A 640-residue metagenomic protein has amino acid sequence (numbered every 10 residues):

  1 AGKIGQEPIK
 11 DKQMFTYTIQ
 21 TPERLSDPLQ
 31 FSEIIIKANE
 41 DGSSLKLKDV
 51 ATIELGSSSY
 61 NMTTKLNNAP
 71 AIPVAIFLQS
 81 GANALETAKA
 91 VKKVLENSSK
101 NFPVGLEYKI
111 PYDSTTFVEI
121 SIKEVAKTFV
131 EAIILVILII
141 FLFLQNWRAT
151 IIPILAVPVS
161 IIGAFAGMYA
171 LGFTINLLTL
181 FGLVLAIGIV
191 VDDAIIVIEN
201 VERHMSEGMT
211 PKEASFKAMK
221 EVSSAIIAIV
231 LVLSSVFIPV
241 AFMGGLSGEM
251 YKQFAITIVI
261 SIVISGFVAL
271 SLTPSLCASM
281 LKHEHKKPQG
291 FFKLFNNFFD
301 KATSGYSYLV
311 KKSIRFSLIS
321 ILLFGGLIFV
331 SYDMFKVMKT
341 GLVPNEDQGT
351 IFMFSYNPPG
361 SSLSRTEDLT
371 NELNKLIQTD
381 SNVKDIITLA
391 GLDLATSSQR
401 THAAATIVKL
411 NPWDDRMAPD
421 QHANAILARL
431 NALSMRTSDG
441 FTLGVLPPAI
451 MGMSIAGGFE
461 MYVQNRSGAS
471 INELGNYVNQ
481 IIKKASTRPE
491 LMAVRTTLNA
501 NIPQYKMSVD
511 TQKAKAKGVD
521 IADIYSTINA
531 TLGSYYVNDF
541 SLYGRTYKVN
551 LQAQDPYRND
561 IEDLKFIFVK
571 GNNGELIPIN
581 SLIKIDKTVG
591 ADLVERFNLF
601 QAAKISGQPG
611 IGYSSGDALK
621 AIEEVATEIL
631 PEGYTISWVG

Functional and structural regions predicted by a protein language model:
A1-Q6, P22-S59, A82, E86-Y108 (+6 more regions): Surface-exposed amphipathic alpha-helical segments in non-transmembrane regions that serve as interaction surfaces
P8-D11, I134: Glycine-rich nucleotide/cofactor/substrate-binding loop typically near the N-terminus or early in the first domain
K10, M14-T18: Alpha-helical transmembrane helix bundles of large polytopic membrane transport and channel proteins
Y17, S43-L45, I110, L155 (+3 more regions): Residues that recognize and position ribonucleotide moieties
Y17-T18, I187, Y332, T396-S397 (+2 more regions): Short Asp/Glu-rich motifs
Y60-D414, A418-R429, L433, T437-L446 (+2 more regions): Hydrophobic regular secondary-structure detector
P73-I76, E460, P503-M507: Short glycine/threonine-rich beta-strand-turn micro-motifs
